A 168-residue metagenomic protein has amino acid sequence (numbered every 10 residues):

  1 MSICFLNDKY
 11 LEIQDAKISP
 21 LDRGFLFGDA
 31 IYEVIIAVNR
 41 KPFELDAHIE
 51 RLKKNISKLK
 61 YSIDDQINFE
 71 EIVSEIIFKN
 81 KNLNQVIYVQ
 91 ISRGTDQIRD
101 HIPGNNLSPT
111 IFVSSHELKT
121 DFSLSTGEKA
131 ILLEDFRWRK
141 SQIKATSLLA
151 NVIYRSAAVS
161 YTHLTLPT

Functional and structural regions predicted by a protein language model:
M1-Y161: Conserved alpha/beta cores of soluble small-molecule-handling proteins
T162-T168: Conserved small/polar residues in nucleotide/adenosyl-binding loops
